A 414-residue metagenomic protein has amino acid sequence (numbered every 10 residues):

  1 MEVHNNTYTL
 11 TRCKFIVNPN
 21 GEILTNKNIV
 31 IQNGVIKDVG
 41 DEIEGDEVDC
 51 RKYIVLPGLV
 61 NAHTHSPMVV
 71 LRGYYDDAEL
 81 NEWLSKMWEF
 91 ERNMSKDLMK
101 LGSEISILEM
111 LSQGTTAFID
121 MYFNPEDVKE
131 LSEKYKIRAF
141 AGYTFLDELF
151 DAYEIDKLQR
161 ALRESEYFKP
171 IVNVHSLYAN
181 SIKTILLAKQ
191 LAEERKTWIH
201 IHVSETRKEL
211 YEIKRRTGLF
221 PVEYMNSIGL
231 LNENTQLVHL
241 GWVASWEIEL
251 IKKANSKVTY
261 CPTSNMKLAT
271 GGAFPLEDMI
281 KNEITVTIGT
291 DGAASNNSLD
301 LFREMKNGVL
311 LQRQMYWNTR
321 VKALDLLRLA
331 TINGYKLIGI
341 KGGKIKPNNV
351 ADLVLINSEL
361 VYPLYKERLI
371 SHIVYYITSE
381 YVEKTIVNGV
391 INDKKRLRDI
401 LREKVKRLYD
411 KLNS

Functional and structural regions predicted by a protein language model:
M1-E42: N-terminal metal-binding scaffold of metallo-dependent hydrolase/deaminase domains
E2-R12, E42-S85, E104, S112: Replace "His-x-His-based motif
V70-L101, Y135-Y143, R207-N232, A254-K257 (+1 more regions): Active-site gating loops and adjacent loop-to-helix segments of metal-dependent hydrolytic enzymes
R72-I137, D156-S165, N413: Alpha-helical scaffold segments that flank or form the walls of functional sites
D127-G241: Metal-coordinating catalytic core of metallo-dependent amide/deamination hydrolases
R207-L219, E247-I251, A269-M279, N296-L311: Histidine/acidic-residue-rich catalytic or RNA/ligand-binding cores of hydrolases and nuclease-related proteins
S227-N234, L276-E359, I377: His/Asp/Glu-enriched, well-ordered alpha-helical/loop segment that forms or immediately abuts the divalent-metal
V350-R396: C-terminal cap of metal-dependent C-N hydrolases
